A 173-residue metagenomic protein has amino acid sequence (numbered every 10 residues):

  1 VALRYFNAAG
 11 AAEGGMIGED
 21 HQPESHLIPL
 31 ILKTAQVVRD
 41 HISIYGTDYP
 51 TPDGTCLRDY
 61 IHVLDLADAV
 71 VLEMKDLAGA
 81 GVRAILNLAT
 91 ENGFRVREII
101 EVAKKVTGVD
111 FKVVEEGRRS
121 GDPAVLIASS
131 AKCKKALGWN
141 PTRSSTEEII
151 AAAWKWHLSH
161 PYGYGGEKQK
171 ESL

Functional and structural regions predicted by a protein language model:
V1-A12, H41-Y45, A80: Conserved beta-loop-beta element that borders a ligand/cofactor-binding pocket
E13-E24, K33-T34, D40: Hydrophobic, Gly/Ser/Ala-rich alpha-helical and linker tracts in large acyl-processing enzymes of secondary/lipid
L27-L173: C-terminal substrate-binding subdomain of Rossmann-fold SDR/epimerase-dehydratase oxidoreductases
